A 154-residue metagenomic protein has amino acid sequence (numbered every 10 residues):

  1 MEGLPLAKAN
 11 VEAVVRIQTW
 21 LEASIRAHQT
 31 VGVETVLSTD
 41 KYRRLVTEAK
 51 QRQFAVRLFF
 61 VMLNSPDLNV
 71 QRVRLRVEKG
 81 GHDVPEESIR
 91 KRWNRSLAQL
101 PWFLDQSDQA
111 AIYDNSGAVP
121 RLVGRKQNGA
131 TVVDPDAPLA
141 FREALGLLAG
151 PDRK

Functional and structural regions predicted by a protein language model:
M1-Q29: Conserved substrate/cofactor phosphate-moiety recognition/catalytic segment in nucleotide-dependent phosphotransferases
A7-E12, E34-T35, S88-R90: Short, flexible loop segments at the rims of nucleotide/cofactor-binding pockets, characterized by
A13, I17, K41-Y42, S96: Amphipathic coiled-coil/heptad-repeat helices and related helical stalk/stem segments that mediate oligomerization
E22-R26, E48-Q53: Conserved catalytic network of the ASCE P-loop NTPase/AAA+ motor domain
H28, R52-R57, Q106-Q109: Short glycine-/polar-rich loops that comprise or flank the Walker A/P-loop and associated switch/sensor motifs
V33-R43, L63: Acidic, metal-coordinating catalytic cores used for nucleic-acid/nucleotide bond scission and strand-transfer chemistry
R52-L100: A glycine- and Lys/Arg-enriched "phosphate-lid" helix/loop adjacent to the NTP-binding pocket of small-molecule kinases
W102-K154: NTP-dependent small-molecule kinase module
